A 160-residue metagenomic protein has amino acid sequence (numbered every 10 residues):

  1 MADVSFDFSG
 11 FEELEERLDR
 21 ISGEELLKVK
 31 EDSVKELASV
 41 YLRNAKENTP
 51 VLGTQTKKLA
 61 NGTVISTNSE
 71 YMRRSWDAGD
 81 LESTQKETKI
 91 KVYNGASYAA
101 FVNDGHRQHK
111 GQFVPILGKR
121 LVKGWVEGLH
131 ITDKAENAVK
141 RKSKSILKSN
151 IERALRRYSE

Functional and structural regions predicted by a protein language model:
M1-V102, Q108-E160: Short, Lys/Arg-rich flexible segments
